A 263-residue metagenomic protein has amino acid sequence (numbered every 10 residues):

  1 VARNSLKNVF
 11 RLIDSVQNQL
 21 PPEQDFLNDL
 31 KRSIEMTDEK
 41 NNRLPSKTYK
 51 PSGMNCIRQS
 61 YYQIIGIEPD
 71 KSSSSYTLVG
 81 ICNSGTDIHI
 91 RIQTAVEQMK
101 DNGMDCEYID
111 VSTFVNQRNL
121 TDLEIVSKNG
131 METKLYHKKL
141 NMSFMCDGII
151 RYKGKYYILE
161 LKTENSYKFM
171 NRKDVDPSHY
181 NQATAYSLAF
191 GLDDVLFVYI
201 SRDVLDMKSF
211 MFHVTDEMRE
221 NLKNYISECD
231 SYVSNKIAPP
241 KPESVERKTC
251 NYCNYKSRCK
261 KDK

Functional and structural regions predicted by a protein language model:
V1, N171-D176, A189-K263: Metal-dependent nuclease catalytic regions and adjoining charged, substrate-binding loops involved in nucleic-acid end
V1-I158, N165: Metal-dependent nuclease catalytic cores that hydrolyze phosphodiester bonds in DNA/RNA, characterized by
E68-K71, T163, R202-M207: Short acidic (Asp/Glu) and glycine-rich catalytic loops that position anionic groups and cofactors
S84-I88, S178, N221: Soluble or luminal CAZymes and related metallo-dependent hydrolases
L140-N141, V175-H179: Short, glycine/acidic-rich beta->alpha junctions
L161-D174: Short beta-strand-loop-alpha-helix junction that forms the active-site gateway of nucleic-acid-processing nucleases
